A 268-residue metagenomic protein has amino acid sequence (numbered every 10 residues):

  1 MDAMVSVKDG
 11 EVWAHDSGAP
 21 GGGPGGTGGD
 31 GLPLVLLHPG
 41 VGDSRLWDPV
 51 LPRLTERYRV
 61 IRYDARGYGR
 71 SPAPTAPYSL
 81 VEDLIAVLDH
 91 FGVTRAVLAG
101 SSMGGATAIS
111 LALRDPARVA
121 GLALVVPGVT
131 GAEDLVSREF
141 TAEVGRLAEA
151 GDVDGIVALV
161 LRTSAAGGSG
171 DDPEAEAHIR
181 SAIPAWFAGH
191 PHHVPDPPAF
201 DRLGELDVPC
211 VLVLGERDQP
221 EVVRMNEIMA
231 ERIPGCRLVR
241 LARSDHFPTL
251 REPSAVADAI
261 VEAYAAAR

Functional and structural regions predicted by a protein language model:
K8-P72: Conserved HGGG/HGGXW glycine-rich cap/lid loop of the alpha/beta-hydrolase fold
V81-A96: Conserved acidic catalytic loop of the alpha/beta-hydrolase fold
L98-G100, V125: Short beta-strand immediately N-terminal to the catalytic nucleophile in serine-hydrolase-like folds
G100, G104, A108: Gly/Ala-rich beta-loop-alpha elbow adjacent to hydrolase catalytic centers
I109-E149: Flexible "cap/lid" loop of the alpha/beta hydrolase fold
A150-R202: Conserved alpha/beta-hydrolase catalytic His-Asp/Glu region
A185-E231, R240: Conserved serine/cysteine hydrolase catalytic core
G235-R268: Catalytic active-site module of serine/aspartate enzymes centered on a nucleophile-bearing elbow/loop
